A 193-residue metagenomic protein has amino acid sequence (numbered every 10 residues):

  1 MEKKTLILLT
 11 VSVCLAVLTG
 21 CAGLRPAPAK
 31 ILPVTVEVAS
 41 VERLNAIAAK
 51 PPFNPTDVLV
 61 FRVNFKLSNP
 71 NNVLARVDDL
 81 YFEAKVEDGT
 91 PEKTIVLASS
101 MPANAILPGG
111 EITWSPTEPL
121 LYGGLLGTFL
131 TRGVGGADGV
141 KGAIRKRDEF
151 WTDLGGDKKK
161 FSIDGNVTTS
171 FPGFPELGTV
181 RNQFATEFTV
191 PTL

Functional and structural regions predicted by a protein language model:
M1-C21: Sec-dependent bacterial lipoprotein signal peptides
L15-V38: Bacterial Sec signal peptide processing site at the extreme N-terminus
L44-V60, S68-R76, A105-P108, T152-G156: Short, solvent-exposed beta-strand/turn "edge" segments of beta-rich domains on protein surfaces
L59-F61, L80, I112, F161: Hydrophobic core residues within well-ordered beta-strands of beta-rich domains
N72-E92: Short acidic, flexible loop segments centered on an aromatic residue
D88-K141: Intrinsically disordered, low-complexity Pro/Gly/Ser/Thr-rich segments with frequent PxxP/GP/PP motifs and embedded
L121-L193: Terminal connector regions
